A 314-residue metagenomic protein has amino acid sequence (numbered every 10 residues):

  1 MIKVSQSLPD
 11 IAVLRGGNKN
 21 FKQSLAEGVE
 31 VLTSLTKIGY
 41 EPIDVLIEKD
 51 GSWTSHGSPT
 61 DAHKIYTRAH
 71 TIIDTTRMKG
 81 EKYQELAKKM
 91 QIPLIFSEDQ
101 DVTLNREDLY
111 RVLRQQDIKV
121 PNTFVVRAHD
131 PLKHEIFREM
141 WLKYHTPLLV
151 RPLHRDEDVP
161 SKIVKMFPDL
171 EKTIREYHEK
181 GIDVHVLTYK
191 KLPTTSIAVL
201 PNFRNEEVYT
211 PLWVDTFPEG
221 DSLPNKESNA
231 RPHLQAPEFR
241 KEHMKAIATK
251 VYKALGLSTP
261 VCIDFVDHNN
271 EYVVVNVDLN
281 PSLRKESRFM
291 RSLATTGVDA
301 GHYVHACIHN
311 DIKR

Functional and structural regions predicted by a protein language model:
M1-D99, T103-L104, D130-I136: ATP-binding N-terminal substructure of ATP-dependent carboxylate-amine bond-forming enzymes
I2-R15, D99-P193, K245: Active-site nucleotide/adenylate-binding loops and adjacent lid/helix of ATP-dependent enzymes
K3-Q6, D117, P237-R314: ATP-dependent carboxylate activation and anion-phosphoryl transfer catalytic cores that bind Mg-ATP to form
Y40, I92, I118, I182 (+1 more regions): Short phosphate-binding/catalytic loops that engage adenosine nucleotides
P42, L94-I95, V120, L148 (+1 more regions): Hydrophobic beta-strand scaffold residues
V164-H243, D267, E271-V273: Phosphate-binding site of ATP-dependent enzymes
